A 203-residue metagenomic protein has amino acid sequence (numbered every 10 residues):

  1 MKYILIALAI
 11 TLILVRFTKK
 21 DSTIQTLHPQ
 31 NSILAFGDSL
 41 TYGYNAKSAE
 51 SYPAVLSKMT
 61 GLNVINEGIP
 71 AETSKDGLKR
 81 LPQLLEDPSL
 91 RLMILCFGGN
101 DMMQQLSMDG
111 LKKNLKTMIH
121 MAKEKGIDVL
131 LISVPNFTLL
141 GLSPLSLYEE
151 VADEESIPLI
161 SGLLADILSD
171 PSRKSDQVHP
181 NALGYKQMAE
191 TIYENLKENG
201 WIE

Functional and structural regions predicted by a protein language model:
K2-R16: Hydrophobic membrane-insertion alpha-helices, especially the h-region of bacterial N-terminal signal peptides
Y3, Y42-Y44, Y52, Y148 (+2 more regions): Sequence-level detector for tyrosine residue identity
Y3-I4, L34, L40, I65-G68 (+3 more regions): Generic detector of intrinsically disordered, low-complexity, polar/charged segments
I6, K20, N45-K47, V55 (+3 more regions): Generic signature of intrinsically disordered, low-complexity segments enriched in small/polar residues
L8-I10, F36, D153: Intrinsic disorder/low-complexity segments
R16-T73, L78-S89: Serine-esterase "nucleophile elbow" of acetyl-processing enzymes
L27, K58-M59, K79-E203: Alpha-helical cap/lid subdomain in secreted, periplasmic, or secretory-pathway luminal O-acyl-processing enzymes
